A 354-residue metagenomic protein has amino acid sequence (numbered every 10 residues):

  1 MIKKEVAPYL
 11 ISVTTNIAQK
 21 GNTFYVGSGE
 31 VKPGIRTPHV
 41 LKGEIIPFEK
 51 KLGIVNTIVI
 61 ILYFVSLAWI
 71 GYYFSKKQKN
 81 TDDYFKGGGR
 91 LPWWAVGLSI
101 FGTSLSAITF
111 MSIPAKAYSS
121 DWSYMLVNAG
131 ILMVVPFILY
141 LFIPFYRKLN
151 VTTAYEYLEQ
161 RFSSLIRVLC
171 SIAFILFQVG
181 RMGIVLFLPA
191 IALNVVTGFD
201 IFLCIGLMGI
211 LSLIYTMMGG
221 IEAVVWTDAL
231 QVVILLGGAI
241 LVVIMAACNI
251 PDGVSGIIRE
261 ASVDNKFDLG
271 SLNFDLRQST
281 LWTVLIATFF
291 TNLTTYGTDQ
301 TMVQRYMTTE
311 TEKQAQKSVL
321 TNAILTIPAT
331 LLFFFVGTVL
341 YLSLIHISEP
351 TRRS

Functional and structural regions predicted by a protein language model:
M1-K51: Kelch-like beta-propeller repeat domains
E49-F110, T216-G219, G238-L241, P251: Membrane-interface "cap" regions at the ends of multi-pass membrane proteins
I54-T57, L91-W94, R161-V168, T197-G206 (+2 more regions): Membrane-interfacial loop-to-helix junctions in multi-pass transporters
I58-W69, L98, G130-F137, L169-L176 (+7 more regions): Lipid-exposed faces of alpha-helical membrane segments in multi-pass integral membrane proteins
L67-T81, L141-Y155, I214, I286-Q314: Juxtamembrane interface elements at the cytosolic ends of transmembrane helices in multi-pass membrane proteins
G89-L91, A95, S112-L126, E159 (+2 more regions): Loop-to-helix junctions at membrane interfaces in multi-pass transport proteins
M125-M217, A287-T295: Helix-loop-helix module between adjacent transmembrane segments
